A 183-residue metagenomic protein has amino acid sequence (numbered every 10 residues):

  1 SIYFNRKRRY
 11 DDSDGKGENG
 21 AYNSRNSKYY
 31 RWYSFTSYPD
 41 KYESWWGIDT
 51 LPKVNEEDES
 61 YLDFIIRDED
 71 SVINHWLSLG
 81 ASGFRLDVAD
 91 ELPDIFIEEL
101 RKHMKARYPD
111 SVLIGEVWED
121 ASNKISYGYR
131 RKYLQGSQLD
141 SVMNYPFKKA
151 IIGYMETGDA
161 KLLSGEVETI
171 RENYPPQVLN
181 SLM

Functional and structural regions predicted by a protein language model:
S1-H75, A106, N123: Substrate-binding/active-site clefts of carbohydrate-active enzymes
Y3-Y10, D14, S71-N74, S82-L182: Active-site-proximal helices and loops of the catalytic beta/alpha 8
